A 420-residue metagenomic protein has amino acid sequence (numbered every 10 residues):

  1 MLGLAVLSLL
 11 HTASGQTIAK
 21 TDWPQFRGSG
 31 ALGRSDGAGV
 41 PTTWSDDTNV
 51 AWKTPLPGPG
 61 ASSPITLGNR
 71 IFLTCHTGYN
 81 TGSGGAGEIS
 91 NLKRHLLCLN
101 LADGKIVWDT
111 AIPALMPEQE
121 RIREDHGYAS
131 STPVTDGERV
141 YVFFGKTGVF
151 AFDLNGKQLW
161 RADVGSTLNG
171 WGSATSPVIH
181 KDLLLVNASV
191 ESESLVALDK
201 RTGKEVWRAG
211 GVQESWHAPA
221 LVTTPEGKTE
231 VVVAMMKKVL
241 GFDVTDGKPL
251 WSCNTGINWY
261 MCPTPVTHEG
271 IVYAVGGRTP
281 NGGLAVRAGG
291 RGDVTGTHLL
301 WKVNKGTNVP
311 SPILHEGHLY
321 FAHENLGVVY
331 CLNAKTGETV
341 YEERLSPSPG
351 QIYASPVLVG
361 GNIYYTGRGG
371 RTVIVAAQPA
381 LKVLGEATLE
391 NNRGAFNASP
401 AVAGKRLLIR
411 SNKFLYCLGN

Functional and structural regions predicted by a protein language model:
M1-H11: Bacterial N-terminal signal peptides
A13-N420: Noncatalytic, solvent-exposed loop/strand surfaces of beta-propeller-type extracellular/periplasmic domains
